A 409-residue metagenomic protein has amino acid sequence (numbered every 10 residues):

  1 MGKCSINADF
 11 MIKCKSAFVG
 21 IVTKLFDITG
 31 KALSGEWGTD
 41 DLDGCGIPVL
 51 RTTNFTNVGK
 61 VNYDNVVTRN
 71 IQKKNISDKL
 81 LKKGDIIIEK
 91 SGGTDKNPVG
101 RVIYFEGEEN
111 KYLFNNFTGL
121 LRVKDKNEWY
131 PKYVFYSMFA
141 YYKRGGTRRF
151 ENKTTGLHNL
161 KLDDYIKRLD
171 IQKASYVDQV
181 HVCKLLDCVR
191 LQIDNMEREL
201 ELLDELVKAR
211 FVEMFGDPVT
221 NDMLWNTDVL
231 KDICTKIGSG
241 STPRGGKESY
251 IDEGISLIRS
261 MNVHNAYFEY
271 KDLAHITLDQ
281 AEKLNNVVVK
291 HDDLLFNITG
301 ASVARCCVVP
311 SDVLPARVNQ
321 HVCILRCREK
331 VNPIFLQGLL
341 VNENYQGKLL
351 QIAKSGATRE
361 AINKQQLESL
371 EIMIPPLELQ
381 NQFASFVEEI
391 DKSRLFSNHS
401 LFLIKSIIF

Functional and structural regions predicted by a protein language model:
M1-G35, D170-K184, L191-S241, S369-Q382 (+1 more regions): Non-catalytic DNA-recognition/assembly elements of restriction-modification systems
K13, K111-G119, T147-V177, P315-C323 (+2 more regions): A short glycine-rich beta-alpha junction/loop motif
V22-T39, T53-I86, K231-G246, M261-H291: Sequence-specific dsDNA recognition surfaces
G38-G44, N65, R149-E151, M223-N226 (+3 more regions): Short coil/turn segments at secondary-structure boundaries
G46, N115-F117, G254, D272 (+1 more regions): A generic structural signal for short beta-strands and their flanking turns/coil linkers
R51, S77-F139, R259, D279-V341: A short beta-sheet element
